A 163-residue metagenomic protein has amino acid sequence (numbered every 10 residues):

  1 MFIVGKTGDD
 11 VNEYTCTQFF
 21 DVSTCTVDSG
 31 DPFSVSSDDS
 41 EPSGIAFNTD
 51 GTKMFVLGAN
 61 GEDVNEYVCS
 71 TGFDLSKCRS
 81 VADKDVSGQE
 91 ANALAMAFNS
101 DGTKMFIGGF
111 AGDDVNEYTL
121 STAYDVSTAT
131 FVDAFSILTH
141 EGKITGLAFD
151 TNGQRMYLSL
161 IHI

Functional and structural regions predicted by a protein language model:
T15-S23, V68-S76, T119-S127: Short loop/turn segments immediately following beta-strands, especially the blade-tip and inter-blade linker loops
S29-V35, V81-S87, V132-L138: A short beta-strand motif characteristic of beta-propeller blades
T49-D50, S100-D101, T151-N152: Residue-level detector of Asp-centered blade-edge/turn motifs that repeat once per structural unit in beta-propeller
I161-I163: Conserved small/polar residues in nucleotide/adenosyl-binding loops
